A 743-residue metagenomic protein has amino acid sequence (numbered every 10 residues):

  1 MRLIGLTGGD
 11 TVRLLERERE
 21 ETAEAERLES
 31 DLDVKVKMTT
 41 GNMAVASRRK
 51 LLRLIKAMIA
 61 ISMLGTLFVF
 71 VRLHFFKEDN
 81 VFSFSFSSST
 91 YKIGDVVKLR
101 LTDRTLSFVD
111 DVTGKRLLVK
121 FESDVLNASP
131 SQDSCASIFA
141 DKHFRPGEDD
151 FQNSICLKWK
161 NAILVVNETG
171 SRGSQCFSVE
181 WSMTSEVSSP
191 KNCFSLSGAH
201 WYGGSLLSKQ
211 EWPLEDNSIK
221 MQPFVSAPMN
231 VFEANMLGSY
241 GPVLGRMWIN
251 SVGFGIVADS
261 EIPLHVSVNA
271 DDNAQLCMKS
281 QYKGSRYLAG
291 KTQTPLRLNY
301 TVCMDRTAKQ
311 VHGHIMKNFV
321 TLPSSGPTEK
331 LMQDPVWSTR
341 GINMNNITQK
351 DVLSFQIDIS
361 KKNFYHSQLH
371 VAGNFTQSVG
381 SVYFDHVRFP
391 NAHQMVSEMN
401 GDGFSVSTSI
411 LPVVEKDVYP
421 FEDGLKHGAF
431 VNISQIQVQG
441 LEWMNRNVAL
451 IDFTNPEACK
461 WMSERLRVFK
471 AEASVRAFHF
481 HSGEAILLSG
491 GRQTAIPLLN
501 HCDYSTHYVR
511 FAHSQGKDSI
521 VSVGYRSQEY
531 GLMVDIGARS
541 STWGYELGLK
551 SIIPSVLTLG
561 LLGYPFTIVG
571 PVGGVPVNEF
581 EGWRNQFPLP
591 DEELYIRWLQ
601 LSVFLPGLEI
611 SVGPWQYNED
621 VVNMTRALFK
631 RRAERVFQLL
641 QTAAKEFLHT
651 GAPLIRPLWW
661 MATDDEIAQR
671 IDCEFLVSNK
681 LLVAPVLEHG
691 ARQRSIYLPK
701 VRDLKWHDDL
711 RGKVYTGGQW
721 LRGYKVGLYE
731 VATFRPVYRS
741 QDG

Functional and structural regions predicted by a protein language model:
M1-L51: Short, low-complexity, Lys/Arg-enriched N-terminal segments of secretory-pathway carbohydrate enzymes
L6-G9, R17-E18, D31, K35 (+11 more regions): Low-complexity, intrinsically disordered/propeptide-like segments
V12, E18-K35, V97, V112-T113 (+6 more regions): Intrinsically disordered, low-complexity regions of eukaryotic proteins
K50-A57, G65, F70-V81, L99-T102 (+7 more regions): Catalytic-domain carbohydrate-binding cleft regions of carbohydrate-active enzymes
L73-T184: Beta-strand-rich N-terminal accessory domains
K725-V726, V731: Core sequence-specific DNA-binding domains of diverse transcription factors
V731-G743: Accessory, solvent-exposed terminal regions and/or long lumenal/extracellular loops of proteins
